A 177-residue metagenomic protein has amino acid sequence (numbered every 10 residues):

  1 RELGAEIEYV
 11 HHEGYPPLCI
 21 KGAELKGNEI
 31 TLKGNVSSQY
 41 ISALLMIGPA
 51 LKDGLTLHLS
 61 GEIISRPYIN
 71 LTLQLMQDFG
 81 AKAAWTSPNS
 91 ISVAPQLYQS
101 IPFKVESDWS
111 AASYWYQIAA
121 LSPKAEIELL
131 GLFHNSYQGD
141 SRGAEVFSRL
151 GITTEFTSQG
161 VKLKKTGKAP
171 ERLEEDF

Functional and structural regions predicted by a protein language model:
R1-F177: Structural preference for solvent-exposed beta-strand-turn elements and adjacent flexible terminal/loop segments within
